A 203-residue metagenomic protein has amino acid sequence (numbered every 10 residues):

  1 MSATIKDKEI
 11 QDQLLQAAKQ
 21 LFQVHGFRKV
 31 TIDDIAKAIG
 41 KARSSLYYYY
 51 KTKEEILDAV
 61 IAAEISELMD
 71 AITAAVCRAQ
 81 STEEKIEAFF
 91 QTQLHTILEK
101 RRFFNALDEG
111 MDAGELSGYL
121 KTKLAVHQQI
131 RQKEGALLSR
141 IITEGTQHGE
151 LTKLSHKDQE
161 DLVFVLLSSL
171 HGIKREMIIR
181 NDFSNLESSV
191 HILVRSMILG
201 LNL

Functional and structural regions predicted by a protein language model:
M1-E9: N-terminal intrinsically disordered/low-complexity leader segments
E9, Q13, A17, L21-E55 (+1 more regions): Helix-turn-helix
A59, T73-R102, V163-L166: Hydrophobic alpha-helical connector segments
A62-M69: Short, basic, alpha-helical segments at the C-terminal edge of helix-turn-helix-like DNA-binding modules
A75, A79, L107-G118, M177-R180: Secondary-structure edge/capping motif, primarily at the C-terminal ends of alpha-helices and the immediately following
E84-E87, Q128-K133, T143-V165, N185-S188: All-alpha amphipathic helical-bundle segments outside canonical DNA-binding/catalytic cores that form hydrophobic
H95, A136-H148, F164-L203: C-terminal peripheral helix-coil segments that are non-catalytic and often amphipathic
H95-S139, H148-E150, H156: Short secondary-structure transition hinges
